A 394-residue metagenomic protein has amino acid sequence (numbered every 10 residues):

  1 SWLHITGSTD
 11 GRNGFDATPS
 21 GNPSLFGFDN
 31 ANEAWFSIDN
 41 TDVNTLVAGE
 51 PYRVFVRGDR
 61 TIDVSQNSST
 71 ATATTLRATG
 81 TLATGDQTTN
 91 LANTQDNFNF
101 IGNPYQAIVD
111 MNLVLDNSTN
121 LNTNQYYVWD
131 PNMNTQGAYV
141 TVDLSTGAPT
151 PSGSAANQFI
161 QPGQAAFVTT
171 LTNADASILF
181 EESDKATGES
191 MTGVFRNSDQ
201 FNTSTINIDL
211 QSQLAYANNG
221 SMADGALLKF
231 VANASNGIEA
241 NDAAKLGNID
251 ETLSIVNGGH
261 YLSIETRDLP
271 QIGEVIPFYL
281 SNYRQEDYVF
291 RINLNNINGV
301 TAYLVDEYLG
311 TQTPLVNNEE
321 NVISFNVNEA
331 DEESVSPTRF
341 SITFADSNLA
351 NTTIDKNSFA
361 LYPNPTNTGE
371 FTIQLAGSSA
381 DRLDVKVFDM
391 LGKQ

Functional and structural regions predicted by a protein language model:
S1-Q394: Compositionally biased Ser/Thr/Gly- and acidic/asparagine-rich, proline-interspersed low-complexity stretches
